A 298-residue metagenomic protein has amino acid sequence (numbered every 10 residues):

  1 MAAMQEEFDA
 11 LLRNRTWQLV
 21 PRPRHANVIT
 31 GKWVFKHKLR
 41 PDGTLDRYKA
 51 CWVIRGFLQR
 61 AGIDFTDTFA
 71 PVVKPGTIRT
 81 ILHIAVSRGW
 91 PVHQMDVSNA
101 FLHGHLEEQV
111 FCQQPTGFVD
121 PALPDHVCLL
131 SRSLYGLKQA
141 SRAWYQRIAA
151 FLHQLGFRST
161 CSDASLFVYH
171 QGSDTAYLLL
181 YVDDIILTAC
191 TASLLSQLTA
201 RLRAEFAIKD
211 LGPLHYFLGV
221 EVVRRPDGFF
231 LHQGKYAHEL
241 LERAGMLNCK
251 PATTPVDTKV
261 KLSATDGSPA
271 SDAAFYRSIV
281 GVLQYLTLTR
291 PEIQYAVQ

Functional and structural regions predicted by a protein language model:
M1-Q298: Long, low-complexity, charge-biased intrinsically disordered regions
